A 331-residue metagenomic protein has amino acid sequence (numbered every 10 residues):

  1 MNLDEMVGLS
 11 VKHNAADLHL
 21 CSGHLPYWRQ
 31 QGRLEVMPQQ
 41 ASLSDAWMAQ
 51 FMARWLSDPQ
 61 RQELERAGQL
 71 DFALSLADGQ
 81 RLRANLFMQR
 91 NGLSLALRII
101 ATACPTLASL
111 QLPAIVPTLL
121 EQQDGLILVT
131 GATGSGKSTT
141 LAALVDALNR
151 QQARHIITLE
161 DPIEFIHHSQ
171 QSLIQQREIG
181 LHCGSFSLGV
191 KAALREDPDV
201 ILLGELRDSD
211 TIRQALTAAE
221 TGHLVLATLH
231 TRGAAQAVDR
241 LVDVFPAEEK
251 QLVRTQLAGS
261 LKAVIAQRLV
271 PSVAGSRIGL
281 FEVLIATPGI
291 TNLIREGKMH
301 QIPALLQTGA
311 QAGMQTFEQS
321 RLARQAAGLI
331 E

Functional and structural regions predicted by a protein language model:
M1-E331: Short, flexible helix-loop junctions that flank or precede catalytic/ligand sites
